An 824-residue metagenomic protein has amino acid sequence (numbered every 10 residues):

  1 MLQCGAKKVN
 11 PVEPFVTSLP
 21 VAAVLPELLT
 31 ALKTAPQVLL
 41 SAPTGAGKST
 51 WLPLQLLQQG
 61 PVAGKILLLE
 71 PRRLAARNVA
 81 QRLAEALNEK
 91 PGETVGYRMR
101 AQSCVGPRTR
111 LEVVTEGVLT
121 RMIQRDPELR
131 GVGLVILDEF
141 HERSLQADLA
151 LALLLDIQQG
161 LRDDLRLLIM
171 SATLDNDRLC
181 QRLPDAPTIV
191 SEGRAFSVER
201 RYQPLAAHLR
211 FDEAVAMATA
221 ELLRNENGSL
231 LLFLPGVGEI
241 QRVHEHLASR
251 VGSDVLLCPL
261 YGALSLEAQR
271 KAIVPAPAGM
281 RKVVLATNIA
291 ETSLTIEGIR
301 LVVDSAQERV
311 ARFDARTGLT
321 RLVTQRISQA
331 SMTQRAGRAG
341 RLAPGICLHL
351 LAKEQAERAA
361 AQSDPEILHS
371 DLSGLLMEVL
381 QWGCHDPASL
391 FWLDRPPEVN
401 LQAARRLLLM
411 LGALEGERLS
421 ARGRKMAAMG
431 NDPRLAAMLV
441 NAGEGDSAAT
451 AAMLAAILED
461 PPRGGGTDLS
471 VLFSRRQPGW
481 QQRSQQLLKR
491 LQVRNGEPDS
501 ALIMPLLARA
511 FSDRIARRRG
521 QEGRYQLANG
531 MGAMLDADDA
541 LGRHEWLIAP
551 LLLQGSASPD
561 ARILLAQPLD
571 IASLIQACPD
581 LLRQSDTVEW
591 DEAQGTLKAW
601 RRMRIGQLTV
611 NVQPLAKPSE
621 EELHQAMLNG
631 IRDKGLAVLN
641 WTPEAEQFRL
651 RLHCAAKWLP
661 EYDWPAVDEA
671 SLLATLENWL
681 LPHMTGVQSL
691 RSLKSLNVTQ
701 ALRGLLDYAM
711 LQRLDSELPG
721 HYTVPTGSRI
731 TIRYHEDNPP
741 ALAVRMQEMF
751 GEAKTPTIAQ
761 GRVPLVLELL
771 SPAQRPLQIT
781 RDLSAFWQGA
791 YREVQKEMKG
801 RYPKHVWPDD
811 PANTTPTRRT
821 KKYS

Functional and structural regions predicted by a protein language model:
L2-M438, N495, L552-L553, D737-P739: P-loop NTPase motor module signature
C4, L414, S447-G532, E545-H721 (+1 more regions): Acidic, serine/threonine- and proline-rich low-complexity intrinsically disordered segments
D126-H141, S305-R309, G318, A330 (+5 more regions): Extended active-site and interfacial segments that coordinate phosphate-rich ligands in large catalytic machineries
I136-L137, S265, Q269, N441-P462 (+1 more regions): Charge-dense polyanion-binding interfaces
F196, A533, R729-T731: Short, isolated positions in well-ordered beta-strands
L535-D536, W600, I732-R733: Short capping micro-motif at the N-terminus of alpha-helices
A701-V763: C-terminal accessory/binding modules appended to enzymatic or scaffolding proteins
